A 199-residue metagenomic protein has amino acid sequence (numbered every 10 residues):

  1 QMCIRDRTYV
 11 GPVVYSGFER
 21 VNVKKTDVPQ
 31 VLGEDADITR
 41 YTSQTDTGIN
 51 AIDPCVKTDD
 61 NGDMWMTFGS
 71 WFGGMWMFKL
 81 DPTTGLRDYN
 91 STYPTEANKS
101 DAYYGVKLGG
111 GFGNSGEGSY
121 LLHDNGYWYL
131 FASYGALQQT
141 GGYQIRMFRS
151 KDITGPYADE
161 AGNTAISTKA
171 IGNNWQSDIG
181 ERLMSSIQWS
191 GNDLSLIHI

Functional and structural regions predicted by a protein language model:
Q1, R5-I197: Carbohydrate-active catalytic/glycan-binding domains of CAZyme proteins, especially the secreted or lumenal ectodomains
